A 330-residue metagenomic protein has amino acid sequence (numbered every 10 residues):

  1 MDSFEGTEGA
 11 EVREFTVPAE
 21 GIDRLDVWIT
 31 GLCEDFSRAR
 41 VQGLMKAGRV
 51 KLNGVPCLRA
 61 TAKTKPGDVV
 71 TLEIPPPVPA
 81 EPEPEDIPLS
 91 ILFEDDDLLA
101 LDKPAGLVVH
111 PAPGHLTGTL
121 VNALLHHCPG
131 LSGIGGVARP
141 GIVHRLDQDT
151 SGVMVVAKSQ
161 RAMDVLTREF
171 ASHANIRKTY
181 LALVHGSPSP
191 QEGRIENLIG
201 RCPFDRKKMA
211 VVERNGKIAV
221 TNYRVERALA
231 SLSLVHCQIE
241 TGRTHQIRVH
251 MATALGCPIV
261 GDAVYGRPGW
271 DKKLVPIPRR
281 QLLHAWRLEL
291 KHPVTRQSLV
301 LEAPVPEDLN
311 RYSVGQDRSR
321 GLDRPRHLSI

Functional and structural regions predicted by a protein language model:
M1-I330: RNA pseudouridine synthases
